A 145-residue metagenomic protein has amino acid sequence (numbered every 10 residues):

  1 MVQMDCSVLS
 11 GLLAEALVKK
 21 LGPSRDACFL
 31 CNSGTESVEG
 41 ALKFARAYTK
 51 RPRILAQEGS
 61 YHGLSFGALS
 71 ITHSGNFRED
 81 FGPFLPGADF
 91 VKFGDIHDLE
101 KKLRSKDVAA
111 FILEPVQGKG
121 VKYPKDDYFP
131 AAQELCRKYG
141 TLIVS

Functional and structural regions predicted by a protein language model:
M1-R53: Glycine-rich loop-to-alpha-helix module at the N-terminal edge of alpha/beta enzyme cores
V2, C6, L30, V91 (+2 more regions): Glycine- and other small-residue-rich loops at beta-strand/loop junctions that grip anionic moieties
F29-C31, A56-Q57, L113, I143-S145: General beta-strand structural signal in soluble alpha/beta enzymes
K50, Y139-G140: Glycine-centered short loops/turns at secondary-structure junctions
I54-L55, L69: Well-ordered beta-strand positions enriched in small/hydrophobic/aromatic, beta-favoring residues
S60-Y128, E134, K138: PLP-dependent aminotransferase-class I/II
